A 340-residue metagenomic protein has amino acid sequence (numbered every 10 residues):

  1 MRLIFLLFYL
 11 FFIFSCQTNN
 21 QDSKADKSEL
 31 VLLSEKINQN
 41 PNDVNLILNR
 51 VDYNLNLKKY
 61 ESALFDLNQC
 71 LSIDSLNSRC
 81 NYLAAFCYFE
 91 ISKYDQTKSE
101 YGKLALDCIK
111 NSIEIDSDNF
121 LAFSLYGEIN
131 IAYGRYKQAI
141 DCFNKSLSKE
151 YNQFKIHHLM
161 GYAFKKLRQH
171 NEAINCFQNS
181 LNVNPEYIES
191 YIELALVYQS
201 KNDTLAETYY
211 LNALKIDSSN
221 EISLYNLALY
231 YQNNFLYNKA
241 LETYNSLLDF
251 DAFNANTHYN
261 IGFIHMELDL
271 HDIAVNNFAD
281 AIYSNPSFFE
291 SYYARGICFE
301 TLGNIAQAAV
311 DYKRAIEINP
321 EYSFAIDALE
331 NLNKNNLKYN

Functional and structural regions predicted by a protein language model:
F12-S15: C-terminal motif of bacterial Sec signal peptides marking the signal peptidase cleavage site
Q17-N19: Bacterial signal peptide processing site
S23-L32, K58-Q69, S92-N111, Y133-K145 (+6 more regions): Structural signature of tandem alpha-helical TPR/SEL1-like repeats, specifically the intra-repeat loop/turn
V44-N45, S78-Y82, F120-L121, F154-K155 (+5 more regions): Helix-start (N-cap) detector for alpha-helical repeat units in TPR-like alpha-solenoids, especially tetratricopeptide
L55, F89, T97, S124 (+10 more regions): Position-specific recognition of the canonical hydrophobic site in helix A of tetratricopeptide repeat
